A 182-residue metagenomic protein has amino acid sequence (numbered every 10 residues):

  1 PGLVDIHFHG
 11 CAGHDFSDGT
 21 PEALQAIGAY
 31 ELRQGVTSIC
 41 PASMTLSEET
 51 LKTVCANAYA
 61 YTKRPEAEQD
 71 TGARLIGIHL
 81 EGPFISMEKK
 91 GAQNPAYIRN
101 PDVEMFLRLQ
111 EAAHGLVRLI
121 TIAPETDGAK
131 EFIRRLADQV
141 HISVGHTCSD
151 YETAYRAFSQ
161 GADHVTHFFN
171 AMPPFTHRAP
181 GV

Functional and structural regions predicted by a protein language model:
P1-Q25, A29: Replace "His-x-His-based motif
H9, Q25-V54, G72-S86, A113-E125 (+3 more regions): Divalent metal-dependent hydrolysis catalytic cores, especially in the metallo-beta-lactamase
G19-A23, N94-I98, D163-H164: A glycine- and small-aliphatic-rich helix-loop capping segment at beta-alpha/alpha-beta transitions that lines
T20-A23, V54-N57, D102-E104, R178-V182: Charged helix-capping and loop-helix junction motifs
L51-Q69, F132-H141: Short, electropositive alpha-helical surface patch
S86-A112: Conserved phosphate-binding/catalytic loop of the ribokinase/pfkB sugar-kinase fold
E111-V182: Active-site core of metal-dependent hydrolases
